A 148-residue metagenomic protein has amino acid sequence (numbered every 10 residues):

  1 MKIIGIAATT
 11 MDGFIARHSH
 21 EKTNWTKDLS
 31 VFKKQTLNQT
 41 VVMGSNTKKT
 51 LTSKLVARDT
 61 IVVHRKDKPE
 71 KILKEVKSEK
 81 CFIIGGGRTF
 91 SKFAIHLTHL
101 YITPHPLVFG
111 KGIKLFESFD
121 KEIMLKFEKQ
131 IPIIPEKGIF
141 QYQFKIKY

Functional and structural regions predicted by a protein language model:
M1-Y148: Enzymes that bind and transform nitrogen-containing heteroaromatic metabolites
